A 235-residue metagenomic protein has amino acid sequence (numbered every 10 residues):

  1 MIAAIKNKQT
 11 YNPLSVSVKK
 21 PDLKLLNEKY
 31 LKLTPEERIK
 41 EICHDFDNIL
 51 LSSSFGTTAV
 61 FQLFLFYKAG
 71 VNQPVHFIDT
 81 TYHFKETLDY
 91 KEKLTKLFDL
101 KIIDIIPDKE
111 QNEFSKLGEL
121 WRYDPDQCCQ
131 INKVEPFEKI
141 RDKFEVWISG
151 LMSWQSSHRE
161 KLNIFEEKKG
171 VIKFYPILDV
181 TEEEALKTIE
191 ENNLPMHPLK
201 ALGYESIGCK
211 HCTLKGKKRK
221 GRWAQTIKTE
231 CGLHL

Functional and structural regions predicted by a protein language model:
I2-L235: Nucleotide-activated chemistry modules centered on ATP-dependent adenylation/adenylyltransferase
